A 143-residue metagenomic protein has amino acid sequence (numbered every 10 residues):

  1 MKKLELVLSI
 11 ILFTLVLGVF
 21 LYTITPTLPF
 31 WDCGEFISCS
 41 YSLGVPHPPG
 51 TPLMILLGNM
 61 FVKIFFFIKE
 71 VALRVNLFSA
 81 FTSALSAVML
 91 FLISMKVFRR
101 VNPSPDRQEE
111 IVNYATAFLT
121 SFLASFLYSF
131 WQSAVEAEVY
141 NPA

Functional and structural regions predicted by a protein language model:
M1-L12, A72-F78, N113: Membrane-interface helix-boundary signature
K2-F30, A124-S125: Transmembrane signal-anchor helices characteristic of membrane glycosylation enzymes that use polyprenol
L8, L12, I37-C39, V71 (+3 more regions): Hydrophobic transmembrane alpha-helices of multi-pass secondary transporters, especially the MFS 12-helix bundle
I10, L77-D106, S125: Transmembrane-helix motifs of polytopic, lipid-linked glycan transferases
V19, I24-T25, G58, V62 (+3 more regions): Membrane-water interface at transmembrane helix exits
T23, I68-N76, S104-N113, T120-N141: Aromatic- and kink-enriched transmembrane "portal" helix at the membrane-lumen/periplasm boundary that abuts
I24-F36, P46-M60, L73: Extracytoplasmic catalytic/substrate-binding loops of multi-pass membrane glycan-assembly enzymes
Y41, M89-M95, F126, F130 (+1 more regions): Specific aromatic-rich, kink-prone transmembrane helix
